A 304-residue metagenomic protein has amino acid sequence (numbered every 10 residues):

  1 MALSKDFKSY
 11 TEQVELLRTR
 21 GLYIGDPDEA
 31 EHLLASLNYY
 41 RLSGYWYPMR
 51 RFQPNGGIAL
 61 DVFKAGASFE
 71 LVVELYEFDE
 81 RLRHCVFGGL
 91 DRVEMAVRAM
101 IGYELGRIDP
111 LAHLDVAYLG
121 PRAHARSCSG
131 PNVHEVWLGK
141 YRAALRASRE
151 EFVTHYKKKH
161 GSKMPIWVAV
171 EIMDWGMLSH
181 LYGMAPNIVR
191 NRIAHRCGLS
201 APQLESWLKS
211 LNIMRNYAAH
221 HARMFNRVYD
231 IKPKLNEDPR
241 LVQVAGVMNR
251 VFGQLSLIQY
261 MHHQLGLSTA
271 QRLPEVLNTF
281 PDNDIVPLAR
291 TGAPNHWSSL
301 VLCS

Functional and structural regions predicted by a protein language model:
M1-S304: Long, contiguous internal "core" modules enriched in hydrophobic/ aromatic residues
